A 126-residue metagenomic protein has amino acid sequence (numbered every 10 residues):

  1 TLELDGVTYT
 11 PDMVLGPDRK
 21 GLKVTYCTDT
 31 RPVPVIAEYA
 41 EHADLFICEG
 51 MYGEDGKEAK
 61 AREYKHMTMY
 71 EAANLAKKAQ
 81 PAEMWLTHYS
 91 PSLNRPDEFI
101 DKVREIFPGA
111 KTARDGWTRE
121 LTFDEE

Functional and structural regions predicted by a protein language model:
T1-L86, E98-F99, F123-E126: Metal-dependent phosphodiesterase/nuclease catalytic metal-binding core
M51, Y89, D115: Flexible loop residues that form catalytic and substrate-binding hotspots at small-molecule/glycan-binding clefts
L86-L93: A conserved acidic, glycine/proline-rich C-terminal tail/linker
P96-W117: Short, electropositive alpha-helical surface patch
